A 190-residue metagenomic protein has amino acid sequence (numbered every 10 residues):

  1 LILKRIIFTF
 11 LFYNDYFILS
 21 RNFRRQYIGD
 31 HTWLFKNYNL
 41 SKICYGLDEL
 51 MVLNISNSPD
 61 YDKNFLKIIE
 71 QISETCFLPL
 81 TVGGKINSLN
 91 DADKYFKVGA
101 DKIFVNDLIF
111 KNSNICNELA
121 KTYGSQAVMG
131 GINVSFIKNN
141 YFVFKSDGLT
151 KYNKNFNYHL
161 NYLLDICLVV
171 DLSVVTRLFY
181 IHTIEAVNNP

Functional and structural regions predicted by a protein language model:
I2-I6, G46-E49, E74-L80, A100-D101 (+2 more regions): Short, well-ordered coil/turn segments that N-cap beta-strands
F8-I18, N37-M51: N-terminal glycine-rich anion-binding loops that anchor highly charged ligand groups
F12-I28, F96, A100-I181, E185: Conserved anion-binding
N22-S41: Short catalytic helix/loop segments, enriched in acidic residues and glycine and frequently bearing histidine
N37-Y38, F65-I72, D91, Y95 (+3 more regions): A general structural detector for well-ordered alpha-helical segments in enzyme core domains, enriched
L47-K67, D107, V175-P190: Glycine-rich, proline-tolerant flexible connector loops at the mouths of alpha/beta enzymes
D60-G83, I115-N133, N189-P190: Alpha-helix-loop-beta-strand connector modules within alpha/beta enzyme cores
P79-K85, N90-N106: Hydrophobic alpha-helical segments and helix pairs
